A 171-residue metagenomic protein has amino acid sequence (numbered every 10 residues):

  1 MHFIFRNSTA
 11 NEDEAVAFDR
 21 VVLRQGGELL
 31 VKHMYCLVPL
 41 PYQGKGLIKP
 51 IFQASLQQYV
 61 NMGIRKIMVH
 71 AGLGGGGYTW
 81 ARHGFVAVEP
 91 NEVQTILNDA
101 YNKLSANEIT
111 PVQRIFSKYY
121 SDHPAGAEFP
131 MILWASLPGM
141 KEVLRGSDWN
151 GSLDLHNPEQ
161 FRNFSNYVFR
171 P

Functional and structural regions predicted by a protein language model:
M1-A17: Conserved beta-hairpin
H2, G26-L29, K66: A generic structural signal for beta-strand entry/edge sites
A17-D19, G26-L40: Conserved acetyl-CoA binding element of GNAT-fold acetyltransferases
V22-R24, G72: Short beta-strand micro-motifs enriched in acidic
P41-Y59: Conserved acetyl-CoA-binding loop-helix of GNAT-fold acetyltransferases
A54-N61, R82-V86: Short, surface-exposed basic-aromatic patches at helix termini and helix-loop junctions that form
L56-L73: Conserved GNAT acetyl-CoA-binding A-motif
M68-P171: Terminal substrate-recognition subdomain of acyl/acetyltransferases
